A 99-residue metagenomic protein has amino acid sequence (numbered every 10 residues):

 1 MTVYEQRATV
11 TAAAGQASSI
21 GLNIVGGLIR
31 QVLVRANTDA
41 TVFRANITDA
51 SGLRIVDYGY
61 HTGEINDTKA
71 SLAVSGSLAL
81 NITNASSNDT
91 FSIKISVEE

Functional and structural regions predicted by a protein language model:
M1-E99: Surface-exposed, low-hydrophobicity beta-strand/loop segments enriched in small/polar/acidic residues
